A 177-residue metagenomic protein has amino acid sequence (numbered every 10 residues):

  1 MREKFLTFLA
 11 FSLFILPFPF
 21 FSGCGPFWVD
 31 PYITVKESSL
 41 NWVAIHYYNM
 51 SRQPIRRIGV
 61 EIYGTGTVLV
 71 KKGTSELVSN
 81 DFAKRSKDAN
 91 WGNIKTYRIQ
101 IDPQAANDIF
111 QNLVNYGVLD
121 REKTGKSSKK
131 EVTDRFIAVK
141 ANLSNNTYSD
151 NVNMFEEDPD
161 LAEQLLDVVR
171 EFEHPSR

Functional and structural regions predicted by a protein language model:
M1-L9: Bacterial N-terminal signal peptides that target proteins for export
A10-P19: Bacterial N-terminal signal peptides
C24-R52, L119-R177: Short, well-ordered, aromatic-rich surface patches in folded extracellular/luminal domains
R52-G92: Glycine-rich catalytic cores of cysteine/serine-nucleophile enzymes that process amide/ester linkages in cell-envelope
G59, T96-R98, S149: Well-ordered beta-strand positions in beta-sheet-rich domains
I62, I109, I137-V139: Residue-level detector of buried hydrophobic side-chain packing in well-ordered secondary-structure elements
G64-T65, I99-A106, A141-N146: A short, structured loop/turn motif at beta-sheet edges
L77-L119: A short-motif feature that recognizes glycine-rich, charge-decorated loops that bind or process nucleotide phosphates
